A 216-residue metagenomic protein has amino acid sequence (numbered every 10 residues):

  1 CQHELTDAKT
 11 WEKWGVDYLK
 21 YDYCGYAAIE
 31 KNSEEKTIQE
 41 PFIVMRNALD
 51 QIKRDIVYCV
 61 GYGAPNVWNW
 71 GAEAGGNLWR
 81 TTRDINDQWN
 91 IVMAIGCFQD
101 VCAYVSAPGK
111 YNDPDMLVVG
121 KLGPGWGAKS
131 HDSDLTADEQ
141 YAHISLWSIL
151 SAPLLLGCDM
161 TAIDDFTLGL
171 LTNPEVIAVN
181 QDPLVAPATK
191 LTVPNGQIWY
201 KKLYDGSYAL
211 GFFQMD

Functional and structural regions predicted by a protein language model:
C1-K9, I43-V44, A48, P194-N195: Alpha-helical scaffolding within the catalytic cores of extracellular/periplasmic polymer-degrading hydrolases
C1-W14, Y18-C24: Active-site-adjacent "subsite" loops/lids of carbohydrate-active enzymes
W14-L19, I52-V57, D205-Y208: Loop/turn elements at helix/coil->beta-strand transitions in domains of secreted/extracellular proteins
L19-Y26, V60, T81, F212: Conserved beta-strand positions
Y26-I43, V67-E73: Extracytoplasmic/secreted cell-surface and envelope-processing proteins
D55-D159: Glycan-recognition surfaces
Y141, W147-G157, V193-D216: Carbohydrate-binding surface patches
A142-T192: Catalytic cores of secreted or luminal carbohydrate-active enzymes
